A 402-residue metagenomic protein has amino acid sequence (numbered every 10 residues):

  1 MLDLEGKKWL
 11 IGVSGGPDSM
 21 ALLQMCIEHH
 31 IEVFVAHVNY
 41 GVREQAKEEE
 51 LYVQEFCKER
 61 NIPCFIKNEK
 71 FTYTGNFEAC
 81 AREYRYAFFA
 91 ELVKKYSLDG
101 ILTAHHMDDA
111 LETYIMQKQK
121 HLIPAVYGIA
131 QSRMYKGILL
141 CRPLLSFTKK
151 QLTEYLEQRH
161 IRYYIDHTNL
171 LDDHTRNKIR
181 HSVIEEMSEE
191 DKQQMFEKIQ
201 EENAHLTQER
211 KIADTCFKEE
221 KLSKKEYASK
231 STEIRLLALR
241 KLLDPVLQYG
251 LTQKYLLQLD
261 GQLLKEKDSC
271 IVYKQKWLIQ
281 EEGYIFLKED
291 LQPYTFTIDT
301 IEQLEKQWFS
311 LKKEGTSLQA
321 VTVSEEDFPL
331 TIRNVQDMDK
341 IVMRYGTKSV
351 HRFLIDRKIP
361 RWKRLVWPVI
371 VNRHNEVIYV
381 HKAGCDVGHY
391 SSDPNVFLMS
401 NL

Functional and structural regions predicted by a protein language model:
M1-M116, K150-Q151, Y294, E302-E305: ATP-dependent adenylation/nucleotidyltransferase module used to activate substrates
D3-K7, S14, E69, M134-Y135 (+1 more regions): AMP-forming adenylation/ATP pyrophosphatase catalytic core
G16, C64-I66, L140, Y163 (+1 more regions): Conserved beta-strand scaffold positions in the cores of enzyme catalytic domains, especially in NTP/NDP-utilizing
E32, P63, D99, R162 (+3 more regions): Short coil/loop linkers at secondary-structure junctions
V38, K67-E69, P143, D166 (+1 more regions): Conserved beta-strand termini and adjacent loop/short-helix elements that scaffold enzyme active sites in alpha/beta
E55-E59, A81-E91, H121-V126, H181-D191 (+1 more regions): Short, structured secondary-structure boundary patches
K58, K94, E157, D244 (+1 more regions): Short polybasic/polar patches that bind polyanions
A104, D108, E112-K254: Flexible helical/loop "lid" subdomain adjacent to adenine-nucleotide binding pockets
